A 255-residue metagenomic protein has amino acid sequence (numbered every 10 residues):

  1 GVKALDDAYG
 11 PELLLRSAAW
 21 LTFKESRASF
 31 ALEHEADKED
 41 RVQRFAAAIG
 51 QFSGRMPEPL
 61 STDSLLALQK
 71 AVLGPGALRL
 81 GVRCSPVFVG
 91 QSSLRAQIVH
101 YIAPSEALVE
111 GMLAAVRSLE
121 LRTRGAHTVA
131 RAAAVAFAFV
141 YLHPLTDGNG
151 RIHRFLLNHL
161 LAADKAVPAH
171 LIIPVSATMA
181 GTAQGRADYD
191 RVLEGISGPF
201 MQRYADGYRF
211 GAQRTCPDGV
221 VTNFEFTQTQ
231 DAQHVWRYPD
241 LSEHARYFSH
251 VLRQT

Functional and structural regions predicted by a protein language model:
G1-T255: FIC/Doc superfamily catalytic core
